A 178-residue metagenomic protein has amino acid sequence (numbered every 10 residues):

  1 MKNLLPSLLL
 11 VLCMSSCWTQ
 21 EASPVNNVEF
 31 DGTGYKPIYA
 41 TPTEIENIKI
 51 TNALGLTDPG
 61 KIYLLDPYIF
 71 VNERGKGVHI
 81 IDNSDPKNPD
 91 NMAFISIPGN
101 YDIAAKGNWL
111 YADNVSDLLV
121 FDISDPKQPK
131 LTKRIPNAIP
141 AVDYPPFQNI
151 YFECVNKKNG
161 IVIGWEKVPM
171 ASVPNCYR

Functional and structural regions predicted by a protein language model:
M1-N27: Bacterial Sec-dependent N-terminal signal peptides
C17-R178: Feature marking well-ordered beta-strand scaffolds used for ligand recognition
